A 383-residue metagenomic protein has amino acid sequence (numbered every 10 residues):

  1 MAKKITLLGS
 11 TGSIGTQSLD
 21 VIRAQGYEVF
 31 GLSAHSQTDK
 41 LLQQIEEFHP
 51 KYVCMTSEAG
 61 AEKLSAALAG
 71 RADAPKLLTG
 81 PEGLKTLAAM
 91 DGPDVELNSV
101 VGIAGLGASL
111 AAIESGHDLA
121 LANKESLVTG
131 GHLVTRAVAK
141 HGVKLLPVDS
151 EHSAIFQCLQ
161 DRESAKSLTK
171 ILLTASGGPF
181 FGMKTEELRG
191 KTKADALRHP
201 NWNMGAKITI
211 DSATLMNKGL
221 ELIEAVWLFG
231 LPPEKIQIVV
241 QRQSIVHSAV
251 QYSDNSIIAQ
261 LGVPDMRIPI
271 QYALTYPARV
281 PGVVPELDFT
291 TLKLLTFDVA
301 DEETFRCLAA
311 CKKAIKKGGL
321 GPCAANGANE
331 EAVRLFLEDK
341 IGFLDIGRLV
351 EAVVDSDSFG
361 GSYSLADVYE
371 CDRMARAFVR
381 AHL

Functional and structural regions predicted by a protein language model:
M1-L383: Catalytic, metal-anchored helix/loop core of enzyme active sites in primary metabolism
